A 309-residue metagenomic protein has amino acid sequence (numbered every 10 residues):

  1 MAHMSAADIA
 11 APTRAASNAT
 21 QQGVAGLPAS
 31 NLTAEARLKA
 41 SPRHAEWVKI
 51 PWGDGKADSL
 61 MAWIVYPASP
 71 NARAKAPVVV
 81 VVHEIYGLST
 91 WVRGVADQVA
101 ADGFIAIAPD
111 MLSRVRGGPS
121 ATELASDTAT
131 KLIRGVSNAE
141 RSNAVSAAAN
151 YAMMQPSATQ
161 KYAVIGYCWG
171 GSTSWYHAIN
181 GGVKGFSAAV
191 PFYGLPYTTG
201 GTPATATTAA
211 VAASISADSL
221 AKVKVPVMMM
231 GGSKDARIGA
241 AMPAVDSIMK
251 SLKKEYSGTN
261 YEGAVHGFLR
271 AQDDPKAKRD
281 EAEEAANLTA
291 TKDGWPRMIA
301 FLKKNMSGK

Functional and structural regions predicted by a protein language model:
T20-A74: N-terminal cap/lid segment of alpha/beta-hydrolase-fold proteins
R73-A76, T122-Y167, N305-G308: Gly/Ser-rich "nucleophile elbow"/oxyanion-hole loop immediately N-terminal to the catalytic nucleophile in hydrolases
A76, V82-G87, S233: Active-site glycine-rich loops that stabilize anionic/oxyanionic intermediates across multiple enzyme folds
T90-R116: Short amphipathic alpha-helix adjacent to the substrate-entry channel of hydrolases
L112-A139, R270-D280: Cap/lid segment of the alpha/beta-hydrolase catalytic domain
V145-K222: Primarily recognizes the serine-hydrolase "nucleophile elbow" in alpha/beta-hydrolase and SGNH/GDSL folds
V223, M229-G231: Short beta-strand/loop motif that positions the catalytic acidic residue of the alpha/beta-hydrolase fold
E255-K309: C-terminal catalytic histidine-bearing segment of alpha/beta-hydrolase fold enzymes
